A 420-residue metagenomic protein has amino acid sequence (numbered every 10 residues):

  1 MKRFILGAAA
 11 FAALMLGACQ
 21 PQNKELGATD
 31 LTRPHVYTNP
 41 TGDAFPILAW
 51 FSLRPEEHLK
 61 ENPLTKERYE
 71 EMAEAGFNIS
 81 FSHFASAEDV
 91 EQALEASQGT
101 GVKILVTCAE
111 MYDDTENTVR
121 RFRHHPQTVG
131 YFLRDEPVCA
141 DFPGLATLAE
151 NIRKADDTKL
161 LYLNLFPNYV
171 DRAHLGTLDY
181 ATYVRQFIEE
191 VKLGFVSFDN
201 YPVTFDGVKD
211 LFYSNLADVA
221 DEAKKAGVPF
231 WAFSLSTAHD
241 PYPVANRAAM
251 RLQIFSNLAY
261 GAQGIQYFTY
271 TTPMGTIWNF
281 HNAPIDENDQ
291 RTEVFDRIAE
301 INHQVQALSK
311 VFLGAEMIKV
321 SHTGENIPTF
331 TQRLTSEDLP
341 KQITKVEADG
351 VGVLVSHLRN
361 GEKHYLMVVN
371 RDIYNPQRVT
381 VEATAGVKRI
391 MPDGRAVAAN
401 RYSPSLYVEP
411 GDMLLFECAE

Functional and structural regions predicted by a protein language model:
M1-F4: Positively charged n-region of N-terminal signal peptides that target proteins for export
F11-A12: Repetitive helical segments and hydrophobic/amphipathic motifs
L16-A18: C-terminal motif of bacterial Sec signal peptides marking the signal peptidase cleavage site
N23-A385, M391-E420: Glycan-processing catalytic domains of CAZymes
